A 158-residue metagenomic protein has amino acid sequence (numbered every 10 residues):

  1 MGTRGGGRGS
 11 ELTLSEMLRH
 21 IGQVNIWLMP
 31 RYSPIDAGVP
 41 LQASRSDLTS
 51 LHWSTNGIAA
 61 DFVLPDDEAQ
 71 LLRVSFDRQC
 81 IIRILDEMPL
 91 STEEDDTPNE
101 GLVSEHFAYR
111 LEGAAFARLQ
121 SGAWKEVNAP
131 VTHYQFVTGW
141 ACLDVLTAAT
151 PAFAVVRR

Functional and structural regions predicted by a protein language model:
M1-G2, A123: Hydrophobic, Leu/Ile/Phe/Ala-enriched alpha-helical segments that form helix-helix packing faces
G2-G9, G22: Residue-identity detector for glycine
T13-L14, L18-R158: Surface-exposed, interaction-prone regions used to assemble/regulate multi-protein complexes
